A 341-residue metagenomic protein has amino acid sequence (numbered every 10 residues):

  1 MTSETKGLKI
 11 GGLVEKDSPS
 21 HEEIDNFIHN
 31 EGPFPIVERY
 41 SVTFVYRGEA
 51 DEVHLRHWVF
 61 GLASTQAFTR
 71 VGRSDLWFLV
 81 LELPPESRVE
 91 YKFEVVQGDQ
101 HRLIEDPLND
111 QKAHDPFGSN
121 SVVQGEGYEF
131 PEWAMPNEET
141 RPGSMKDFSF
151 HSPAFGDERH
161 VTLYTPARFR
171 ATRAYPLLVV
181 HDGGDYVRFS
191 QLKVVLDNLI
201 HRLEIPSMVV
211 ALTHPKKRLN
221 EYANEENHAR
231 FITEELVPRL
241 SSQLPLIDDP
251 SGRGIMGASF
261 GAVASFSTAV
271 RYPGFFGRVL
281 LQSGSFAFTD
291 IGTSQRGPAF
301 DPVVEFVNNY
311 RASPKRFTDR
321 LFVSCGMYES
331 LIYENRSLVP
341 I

Functional and structural regions predicted by a protein language model:
T2-S64, V71-I341: Non-catalytic cap/lid and distal C-terminal segments of serine-dependent acyl enzymes
